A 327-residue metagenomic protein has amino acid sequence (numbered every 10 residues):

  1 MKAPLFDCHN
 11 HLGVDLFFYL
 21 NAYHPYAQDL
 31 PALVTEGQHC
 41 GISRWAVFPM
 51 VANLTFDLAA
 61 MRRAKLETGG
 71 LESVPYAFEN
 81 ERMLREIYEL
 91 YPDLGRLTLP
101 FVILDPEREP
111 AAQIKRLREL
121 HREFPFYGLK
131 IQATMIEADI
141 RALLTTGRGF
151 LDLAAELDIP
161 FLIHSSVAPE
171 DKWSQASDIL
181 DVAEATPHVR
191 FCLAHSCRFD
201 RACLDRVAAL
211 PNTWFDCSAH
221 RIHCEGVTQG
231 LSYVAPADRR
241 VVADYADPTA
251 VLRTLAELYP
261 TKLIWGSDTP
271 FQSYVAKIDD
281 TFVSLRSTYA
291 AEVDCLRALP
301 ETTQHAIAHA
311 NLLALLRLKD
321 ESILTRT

Functional and structural regions predicted by a protein language model:
M1, D29-G41, I114-R122, G149-D152 (+2 more regions): Short amphipathic alpha-helices and their capping/turn segments at secondary-structure boundaries
M1-F78, R326: An N-terminally biased module of ancient metal coordination in phosphate/nucleic-acid-related enzymes
F6-N10, W45-V47, T98-V102, Y127-I131 (+4 more regions): Hydrophobic faces of well-ordered beta-strands that scaffold small-molecule active sites in alpha/beta enzyme cores
G13-D15, A52-T55, E107-E109, T134-E137 (+4 more regions): Active-site environment of divalent metal-dependent phosphoester hydrolases
E36-S43, M83-L99, L153-D158, T186-H188 (+2 more regions): A structural motif corresponding to the C-terminal end of an alpha-helix and its immediate exit/capping segment
R62-S174, I222, A237-V242: Active-site gating/metal-coordination segments in enzymes
E123-G128, G149, E156-P160, A185-R190 (+2 more regions): Glycine-enriched alpha-helix->loop->beta-strand junction motifs that scaffold or abut catalytic
S196-T327: H/E-rich (His + Asp/Glu) clusters that bind or coordinate divalent metals
